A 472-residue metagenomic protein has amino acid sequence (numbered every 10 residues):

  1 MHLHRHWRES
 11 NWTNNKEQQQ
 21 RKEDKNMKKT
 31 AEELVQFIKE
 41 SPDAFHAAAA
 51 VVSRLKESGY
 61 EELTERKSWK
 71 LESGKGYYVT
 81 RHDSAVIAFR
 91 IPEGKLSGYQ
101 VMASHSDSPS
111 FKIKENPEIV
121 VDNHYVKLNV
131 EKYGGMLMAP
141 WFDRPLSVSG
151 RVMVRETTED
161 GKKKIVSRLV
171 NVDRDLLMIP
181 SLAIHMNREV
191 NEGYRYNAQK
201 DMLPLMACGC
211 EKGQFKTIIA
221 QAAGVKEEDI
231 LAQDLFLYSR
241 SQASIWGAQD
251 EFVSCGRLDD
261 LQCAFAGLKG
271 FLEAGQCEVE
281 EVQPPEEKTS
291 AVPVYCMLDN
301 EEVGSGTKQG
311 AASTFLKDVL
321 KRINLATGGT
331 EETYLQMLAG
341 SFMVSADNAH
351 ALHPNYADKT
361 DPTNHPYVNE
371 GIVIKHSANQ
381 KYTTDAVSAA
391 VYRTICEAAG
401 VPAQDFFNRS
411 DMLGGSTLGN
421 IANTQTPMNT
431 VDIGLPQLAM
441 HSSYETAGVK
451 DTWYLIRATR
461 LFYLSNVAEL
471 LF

Functional and structural regions predicted by a protein language model:
H2-F472: N-terminal hydrophobic/helix-forming segments and targeting peptides
